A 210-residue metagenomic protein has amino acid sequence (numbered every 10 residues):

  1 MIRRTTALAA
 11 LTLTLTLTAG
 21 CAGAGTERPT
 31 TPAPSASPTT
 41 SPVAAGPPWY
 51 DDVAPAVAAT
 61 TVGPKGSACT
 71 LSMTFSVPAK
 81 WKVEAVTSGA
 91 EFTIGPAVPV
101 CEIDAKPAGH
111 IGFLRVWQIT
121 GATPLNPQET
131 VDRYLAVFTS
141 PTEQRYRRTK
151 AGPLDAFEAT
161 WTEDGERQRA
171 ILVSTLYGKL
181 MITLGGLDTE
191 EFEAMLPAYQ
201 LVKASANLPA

Functional and structural regions predicted by a protein language model:
M1-I2, T26, F113, R167: Intrinsically disordered, low-complexity sequence elements enriched in Ser/Thr/Gly/Pro
I2-I94, L187-A210: N-terminal targeting sequences that direct proteins away from the cytosol to non-cytosolic compartments
P38-V62, V86-M181, L187-A194: Conserved polar/disulfide-associated segments of primarily extracytoplasmic proteins
